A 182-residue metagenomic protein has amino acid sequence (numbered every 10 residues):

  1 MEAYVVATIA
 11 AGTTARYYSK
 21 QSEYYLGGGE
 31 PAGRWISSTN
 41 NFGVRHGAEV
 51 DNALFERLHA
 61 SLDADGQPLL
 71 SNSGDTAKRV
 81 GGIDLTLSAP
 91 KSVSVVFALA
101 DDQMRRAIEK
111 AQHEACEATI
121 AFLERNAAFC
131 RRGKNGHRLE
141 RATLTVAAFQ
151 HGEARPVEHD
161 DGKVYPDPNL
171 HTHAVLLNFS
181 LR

Functional and structural regions predicted by a protein language model:
M1-R182: Intrinsically disordered, flexible peripheral segments
